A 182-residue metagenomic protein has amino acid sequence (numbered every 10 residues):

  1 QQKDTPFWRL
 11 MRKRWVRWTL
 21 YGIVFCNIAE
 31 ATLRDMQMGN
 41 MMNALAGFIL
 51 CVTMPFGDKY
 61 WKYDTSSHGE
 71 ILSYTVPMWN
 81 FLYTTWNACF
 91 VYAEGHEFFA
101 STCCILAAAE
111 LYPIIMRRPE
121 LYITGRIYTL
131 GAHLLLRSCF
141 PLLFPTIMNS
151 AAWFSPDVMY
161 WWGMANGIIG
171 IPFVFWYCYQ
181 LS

Functional and structural regions predicted by a protein language model:
Q1-Q2: An N-terminal, globular interaction/scaffold subdomain
T5-R126: Generic multipass alpha-helical transmembrane bundles of integral membrane proteins
S101-S182: C-terminal transmembrane-bundle signature of multipass membrane proteins, characterized by strong activation on
